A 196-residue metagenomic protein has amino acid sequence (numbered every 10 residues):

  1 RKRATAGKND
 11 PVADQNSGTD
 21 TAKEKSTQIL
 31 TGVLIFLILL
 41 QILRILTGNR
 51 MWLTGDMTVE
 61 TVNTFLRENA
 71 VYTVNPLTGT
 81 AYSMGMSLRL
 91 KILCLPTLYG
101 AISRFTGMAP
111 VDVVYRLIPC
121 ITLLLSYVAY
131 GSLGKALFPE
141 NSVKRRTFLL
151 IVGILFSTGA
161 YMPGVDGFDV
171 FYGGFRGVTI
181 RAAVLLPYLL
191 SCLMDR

Functional and structural regions predicted by a protein language model:
R1-I45: Start-transfer (signal-anchor) and selected internal transmembrane alpha helices of multi-pass inner/ER membrane
R1-R3, K135-F138, C192-D195: Structural signal for the C-terminal ends of transmembrane alpha-helices and the immediately following loop
D10, D14, D20, G32 (+4 more regions): Acidic-enriched, low-complexity/disordered segments with a strong bias for Aspartate over Glutamate
L40-F156, G164-R176, I180, V184: Active-site lumenal/periplasmic loops and adjacent helix-entry segments of GT-C-fold, multi-pass membrane
R181, L186-R196: Membrane-interface transmembrane helices that cradle and orient dolichyl/undecaprenyl
